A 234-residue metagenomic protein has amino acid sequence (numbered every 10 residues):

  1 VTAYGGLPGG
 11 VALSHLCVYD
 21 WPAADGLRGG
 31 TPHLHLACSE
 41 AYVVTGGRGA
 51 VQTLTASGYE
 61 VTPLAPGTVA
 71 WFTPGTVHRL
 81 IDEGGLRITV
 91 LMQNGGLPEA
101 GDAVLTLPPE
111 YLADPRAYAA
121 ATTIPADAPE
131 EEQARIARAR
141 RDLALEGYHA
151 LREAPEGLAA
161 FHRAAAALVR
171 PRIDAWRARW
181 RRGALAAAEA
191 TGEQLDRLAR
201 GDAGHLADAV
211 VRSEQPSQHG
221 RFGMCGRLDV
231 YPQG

Functional and structural regions predicted by a protein language model:
H15-H35: Conserved short histidine dyad/triad with adjacent acidic residue
P32-L34, S39-V44, V61-T62, A70 (+1 more regions): His/acidic/aromatic-lined binding-pocket segments of jelly-roll/cupin-type domains and related regulatory beta-sandwich
L36-V51, L91-Q93: Short, conserved beta-strand element in jelly-roll/cupin
L54-G75: Short acidic-glycine-tyrosine-enriched beta hairpin
L64-P66, V77, I81-T89, N94-V104 (+3 more regions): Acidic/histidine-enriched, beta-strand-rich ligand/metal-binding domains
G85-L158: Double-stranded beta-helix
P125-A203: An accessory alpha-helical subdomain
A207-G234: Charge-dense, extended regions
